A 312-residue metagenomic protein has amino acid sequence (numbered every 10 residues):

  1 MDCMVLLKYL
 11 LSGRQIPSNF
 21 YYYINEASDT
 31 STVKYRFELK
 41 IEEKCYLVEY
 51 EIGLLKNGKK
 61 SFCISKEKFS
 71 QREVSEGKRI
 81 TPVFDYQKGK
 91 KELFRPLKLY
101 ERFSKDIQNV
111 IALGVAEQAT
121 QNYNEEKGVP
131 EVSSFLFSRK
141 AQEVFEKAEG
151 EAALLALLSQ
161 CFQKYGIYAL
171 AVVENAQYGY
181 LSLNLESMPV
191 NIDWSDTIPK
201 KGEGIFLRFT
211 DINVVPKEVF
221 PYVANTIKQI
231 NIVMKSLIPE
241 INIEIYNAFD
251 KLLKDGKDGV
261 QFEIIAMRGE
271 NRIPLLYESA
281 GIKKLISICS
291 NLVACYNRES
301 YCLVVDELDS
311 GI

Functional and structural regions predicted by a protein language model:
M1, K254-V293, S300-I312: Conserved ABC ATPase signature
D2-K59: Conserved P-loop NTP-binding catalytic core
K8-R14, T226-N242: Hydrophobic, Leu/Ile/Phe/Ala-enriched alpha-helical segments that form helix-helix packing faces
Y21, I241-G259: Long, charged, glycine-rich C-terminal linkers/tails
F37-E43, Q71-E73, A266-G269: Short acidic, glycine-rich loop/turn motifs
E43, R298-E299: Short loop/turn elements that form and flank the Walker-type P-loop nucleotide-binding site in RecA-like NTPase cores
E43-E49, G77-T81, E270-I273: Short, mixed charged/polar active-site loops that provide acid/base catalysis or chelate metal/phosphate cofactors
L55-S236: Electropositive, glycine-dotted interaction segments that contact anionic polymers or phosphate-rich ligands
